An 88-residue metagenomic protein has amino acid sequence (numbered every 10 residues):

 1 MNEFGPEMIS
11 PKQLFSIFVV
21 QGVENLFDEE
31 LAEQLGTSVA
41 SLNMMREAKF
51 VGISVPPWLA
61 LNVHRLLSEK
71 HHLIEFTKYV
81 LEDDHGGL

Functional and structural regions predicted by a protein language model:
M1-S16: Basic, short loop/linker segments at the boundary and entry of helix-turn-helix/winged-helix-like folds
E24: Flexible coil/turn residues that form the inter-helical turn or adjacent wing/linker of helix-turn-helix
D28: Helix-turn-helix DNA-binding elements, focusing on the entry/boundary residues of the two helices that contact DNA
L42: Conserved hydrophobic/aromatic packing and binding residues within compact polymer-binding modules
M45, K49-L88: Active-site- or DNA-interface-adjacent structural scaffold in DNA-acting proteins
